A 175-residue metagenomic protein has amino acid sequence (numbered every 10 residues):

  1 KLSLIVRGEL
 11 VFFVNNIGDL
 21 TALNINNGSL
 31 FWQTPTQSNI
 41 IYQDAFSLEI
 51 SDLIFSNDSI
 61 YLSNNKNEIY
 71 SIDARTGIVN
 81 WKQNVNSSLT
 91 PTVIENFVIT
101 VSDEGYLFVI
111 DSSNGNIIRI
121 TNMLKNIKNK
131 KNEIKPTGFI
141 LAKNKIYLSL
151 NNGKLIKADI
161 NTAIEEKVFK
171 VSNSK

Functional and structural regions predicted by a protein language model:
K1-G8, S29-N57, I78-E95, R119-L141 (+1 more regions): Extracytoplasmic beta-rich repeat domains
F13-V14, S63, V101, S149: Residue-level marker for isolated small/hydroxyl-bearing positions within beta-strands of beta-sheet-rich domains
N24-G28, D73-T76, S112-N114, D159-A163: Short loop/turn segments that connect beta-strands within beta-propeller blades
V98-F108: Acidic (E/D-rich), amphipathic helical modules within compact regulatory domains
S102, L148-K175: Hydrophilic extracytoplasmic domains
